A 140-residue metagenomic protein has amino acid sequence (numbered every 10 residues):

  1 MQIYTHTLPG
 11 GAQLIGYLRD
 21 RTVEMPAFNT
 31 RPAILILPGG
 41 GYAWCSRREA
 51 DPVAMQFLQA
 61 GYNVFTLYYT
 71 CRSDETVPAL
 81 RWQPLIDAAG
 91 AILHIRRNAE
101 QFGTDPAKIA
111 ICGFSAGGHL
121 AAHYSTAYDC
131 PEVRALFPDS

Functional and structural regions predicted by a protein language model:
M1-N29, L136: N-terminal cap/lid segment of alpha/beta-hydrolase-fold proteins
F28, R47-T66: Short amphipathic alpha-helix adjacent to the substrate-entry channel of hydrolases
T30-G39: Short beta-strand element of the alpha/beta-hydrolase
R31-P32, A60-Y62, A107-K108: Loop/turn elements at helix/coil->beta-strand transitions in domains of secreted/extracellular proteins
L37-P38, L67-T70, F114-S115, Y124: Active-site-proximal beta-strand/loop segments in catalytic clefts of secreted hydrolases
G41, C71-S73, G118: Feature marks short, surface-exposed loop/turn motifs that line or immediately flank catalytic pockets and channel
S46-R47, L67-P106: Catalytic nucleophile-loop/oxyanion-hole region of alpha/beta-hydrolase and closely related hydrolase-like folds
G90-S140: Primarily recognizes the serine-hydrolase "nucleophile elbow" in alpha/beta-hydrolase and SGNH/GDSL folds
